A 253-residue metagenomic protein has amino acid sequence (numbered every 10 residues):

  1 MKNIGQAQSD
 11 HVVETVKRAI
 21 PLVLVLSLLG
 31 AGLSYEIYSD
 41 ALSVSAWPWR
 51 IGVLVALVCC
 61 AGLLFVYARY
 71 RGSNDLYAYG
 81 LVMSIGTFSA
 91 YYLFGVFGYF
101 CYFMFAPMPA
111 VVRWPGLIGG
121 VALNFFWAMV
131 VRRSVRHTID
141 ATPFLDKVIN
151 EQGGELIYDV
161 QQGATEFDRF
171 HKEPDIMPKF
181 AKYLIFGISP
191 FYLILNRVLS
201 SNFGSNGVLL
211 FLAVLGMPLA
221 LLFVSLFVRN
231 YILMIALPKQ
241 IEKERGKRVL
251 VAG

Functional and structural regions predicted by a protein language model:
M1, T87, V111-K179: Charge-rich cytosolic interhelical loops and cytosolic tails of multi-pass membrane proteins
M1-A122, S205-G216: N-terminal first transmembrane alpha-helix
M1-R18, E155-P174, S225-G253: Cytosolic/matrix-facing juxtamembrane and C-terminal tails of multi-pass cellular membrane proteins
S9-L26, L81-F88, D159-Y192: Loop-to-transmembrane boundary segments
A31-G32, E36, V130, S134 (+3 more regions): Hydrophobic membrane-targeting alpha-helices
Y70-N74, F125-K147, F223-V249: Juxtamembrane/interface segments at transmembrane-helix termini
L93-Y102, I157-E166, F191-R197: Hydrophobic alpha-helical transmembrane segments in multi-pass integral membrane proteins
D175-G253: C-terminal transmembrane-bundle signature of multipass membrane proteins, characterized by strong activation on
